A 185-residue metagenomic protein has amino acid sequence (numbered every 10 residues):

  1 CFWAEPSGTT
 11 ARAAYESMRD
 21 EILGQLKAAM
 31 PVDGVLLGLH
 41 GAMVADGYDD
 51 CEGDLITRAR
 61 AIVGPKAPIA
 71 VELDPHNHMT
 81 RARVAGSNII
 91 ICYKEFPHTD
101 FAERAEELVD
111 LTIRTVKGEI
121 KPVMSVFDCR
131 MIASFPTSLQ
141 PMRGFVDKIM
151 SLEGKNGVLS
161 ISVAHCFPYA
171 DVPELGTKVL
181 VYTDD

Functional and structural regions predicted by a protein language model:
C1-A14, V172-T177, V181: Domain-start "cap" segments at the beginnings of catalytic or binding domains
F2-P6, L37-G38, N77, V126-I132: Short, glycine/charge-rich beta-strand/loop segments that flank catalytic centers and engage negatively charged groups
T10-D20, L26-K117: Active-site histidine-anchored catalytic micro-motif
L37-H40, H76, V123-V126, H165 (+1 more regions): Core alpha/beta catalytic barrel or barrel-like domain that forms the active/cofactor pocket in diverse metabolic
L73, I91-E95, F127-A133, T183: Short, structured patches in soluble enzyme cores that scaffold and shape functional sites
S87-C92, S125-C129, P173-K178: Short acidic (Asp/Glu) and glycine-rich catalytic loops that position anionic groups and cofactors
V116-R143: Internal, active-site/partner-interface "lid" segment
A133-D185: Hard-cation-handling environments
